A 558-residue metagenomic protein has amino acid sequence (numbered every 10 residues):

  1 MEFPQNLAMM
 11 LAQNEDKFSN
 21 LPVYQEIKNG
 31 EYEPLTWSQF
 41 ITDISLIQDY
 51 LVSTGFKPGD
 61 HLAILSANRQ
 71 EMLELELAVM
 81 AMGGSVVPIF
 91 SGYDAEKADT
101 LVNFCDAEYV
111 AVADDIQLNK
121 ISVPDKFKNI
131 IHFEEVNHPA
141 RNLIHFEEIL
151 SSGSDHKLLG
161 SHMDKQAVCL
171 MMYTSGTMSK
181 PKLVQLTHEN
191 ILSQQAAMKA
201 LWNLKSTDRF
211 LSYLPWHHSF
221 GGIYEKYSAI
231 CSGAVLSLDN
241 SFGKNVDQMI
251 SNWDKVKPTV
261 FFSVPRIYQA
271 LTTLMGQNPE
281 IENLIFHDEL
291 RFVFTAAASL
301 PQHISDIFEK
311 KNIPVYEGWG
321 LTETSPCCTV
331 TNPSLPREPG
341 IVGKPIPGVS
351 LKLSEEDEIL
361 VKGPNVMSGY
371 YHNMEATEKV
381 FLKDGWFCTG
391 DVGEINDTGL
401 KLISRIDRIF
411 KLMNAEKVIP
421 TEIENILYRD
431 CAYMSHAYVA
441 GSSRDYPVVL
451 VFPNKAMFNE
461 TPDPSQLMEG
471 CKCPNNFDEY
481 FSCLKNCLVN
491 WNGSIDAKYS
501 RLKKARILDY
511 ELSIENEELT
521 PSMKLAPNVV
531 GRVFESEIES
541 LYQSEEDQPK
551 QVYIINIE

Functional and structural regions predicted by a protein language model:
S19-P22, H132, S151-Y173, K180 (+1 more regions): Conserved pre-ATP/AMP-binding loop-to-beta segment of ANL
N29, I116-K165, L274-N278: ANL superfamily adenylate-forming
E33, Q48-Y93, Y213: Conserved AMP-binding/adenylate-forming
P34-S38, C169-S193: Conserved AMP-binding A3 loop
L192-R209, W216-E282: Conserved AMP-binding/adenylation subdomain of ANL enzymes
P258-S263, T272-R337, S350, A432: Gly/Ser/Thr-rich phosphate-binding loop
P345, K352-L353, E358-L412, I554: Conserved ATP-binding/catalytic segment of the ANL
G363, G369, V392-K498: AMP-binding/adenylate-forming catalytic core of the ANL superfamily
